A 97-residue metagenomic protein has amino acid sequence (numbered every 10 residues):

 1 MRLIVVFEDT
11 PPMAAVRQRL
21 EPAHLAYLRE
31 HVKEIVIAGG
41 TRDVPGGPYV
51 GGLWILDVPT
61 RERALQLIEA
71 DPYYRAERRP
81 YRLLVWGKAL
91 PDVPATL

Functional and structural regions predicted by a protein language model:
M1-L97: Conserved, structured core segments of small domains
